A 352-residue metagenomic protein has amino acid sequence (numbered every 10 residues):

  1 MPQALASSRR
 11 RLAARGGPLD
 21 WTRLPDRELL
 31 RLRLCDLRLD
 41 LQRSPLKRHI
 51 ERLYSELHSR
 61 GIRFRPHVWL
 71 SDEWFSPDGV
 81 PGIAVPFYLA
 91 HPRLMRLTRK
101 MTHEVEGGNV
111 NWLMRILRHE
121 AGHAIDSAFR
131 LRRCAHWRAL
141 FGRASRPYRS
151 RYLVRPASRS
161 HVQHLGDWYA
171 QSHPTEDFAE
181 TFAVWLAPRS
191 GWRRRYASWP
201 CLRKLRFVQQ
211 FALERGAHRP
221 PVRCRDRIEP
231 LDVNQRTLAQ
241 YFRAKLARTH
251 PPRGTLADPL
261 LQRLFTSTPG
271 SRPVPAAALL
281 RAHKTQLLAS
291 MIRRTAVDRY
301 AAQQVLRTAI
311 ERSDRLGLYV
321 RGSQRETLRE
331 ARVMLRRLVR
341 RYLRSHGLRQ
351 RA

Functional and structural regions predicted by a protein language model:
P2-L24, L29-L32, F178-R351: Pan-zinc metallopeptidase signature
L37-Q42, L165-H173, G191-S198: Active-site rim elements
L37-R96, G107, A135, V339 (+1 more regions): Auxiliary, metal-adjacent structural segments of Zn-dependent hydrolase domains
L53-E56, R60, W112-L117, A121-A124: A structural/positional concept
G107-R115, S127-S160: Post-HEXXH active-site segment of zinc metalloproteases
N111-R115, D167-F178, S198-C201: Active-site metal-coordination segments of metallo-dependent hydrolases
G122-R130, A183: Active-site-flanking alpha-helical
P147-Q171, E180, V184-P188: Conserved active-site neighborhood of enzyme catalytic/cofactor-binding cores
